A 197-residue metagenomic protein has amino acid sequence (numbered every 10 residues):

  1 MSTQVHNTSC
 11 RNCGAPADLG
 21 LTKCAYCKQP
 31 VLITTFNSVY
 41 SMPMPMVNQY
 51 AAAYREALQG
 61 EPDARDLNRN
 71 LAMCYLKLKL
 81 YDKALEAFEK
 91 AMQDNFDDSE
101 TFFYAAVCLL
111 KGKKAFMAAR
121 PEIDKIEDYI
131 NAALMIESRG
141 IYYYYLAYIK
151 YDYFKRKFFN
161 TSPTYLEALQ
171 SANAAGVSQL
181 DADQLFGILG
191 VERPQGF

Functional and structural regions predicted by a protein language model:
M1-Q49: Long, contiguous interaction/recruitment modules in multidomain scaffold/adaptor proteins
Y50, A84, K125-I126, Y165: Single-residue signature of alpha-solenoid repeat helices
P62, F96, I136-S138, G176-L180: Short coil turns that delineate tetratricopeptide repeat
D66, E100, V107, I141-Y143 (+1 more regions): Start-of-helix register in tetratricopeptide repeats
K79, A106, L110-A118, A147-F159 (+1 more regions): Short coil/turn linking the two alpha-helices of tandem helical-hairpin repeats
R156-F197: Terminal, low-structured helical/coil segments at or just beyond the last alpha-helical repeat
